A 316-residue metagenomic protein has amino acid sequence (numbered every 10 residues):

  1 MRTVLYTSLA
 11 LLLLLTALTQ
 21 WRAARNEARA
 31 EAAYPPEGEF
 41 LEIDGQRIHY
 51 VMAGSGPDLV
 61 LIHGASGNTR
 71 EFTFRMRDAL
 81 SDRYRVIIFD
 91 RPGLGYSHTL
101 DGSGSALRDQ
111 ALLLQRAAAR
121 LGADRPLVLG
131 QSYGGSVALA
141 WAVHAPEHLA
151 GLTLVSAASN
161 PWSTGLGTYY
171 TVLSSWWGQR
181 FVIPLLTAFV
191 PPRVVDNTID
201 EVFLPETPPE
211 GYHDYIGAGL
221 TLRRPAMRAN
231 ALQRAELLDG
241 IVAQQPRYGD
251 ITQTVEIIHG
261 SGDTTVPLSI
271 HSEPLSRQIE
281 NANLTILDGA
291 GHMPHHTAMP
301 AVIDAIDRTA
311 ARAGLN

Functional and structural regions predicted by a protein language model:
M1-P57, D82-Y84, D124, A311-N316: Alpha/beta-hydrolase fold catalytic core
R29-A30, L166-G167, T187-G249: Conserved alpha/beta-hydrolase catalytic His-Asp/Glu region
Q46, M52-Y96: Conserved HGGG/HGGXW glycine-rich cap/lid loop of the alpha/beta-hydrolase fold
V51-A53, I88-L129, Y133: Active-site loop/oxyanion-hole signature of alpha/beta-hydrolase fold enzymes
D124-G165: Conserved hydrolase catalytic core segment
L152-P184: Flexible "cap/lid" loop of the alpha/beta hydrolase fold
I251, I257-H259: Short beta-strand/loop motif that positions the catalytic acidic residue of the alpha/beta-hydrolase fold
A282-N316: Catalytic active-site module of serine/aspartate enzymes centered on a nucleophile-bearing elbow/loop
